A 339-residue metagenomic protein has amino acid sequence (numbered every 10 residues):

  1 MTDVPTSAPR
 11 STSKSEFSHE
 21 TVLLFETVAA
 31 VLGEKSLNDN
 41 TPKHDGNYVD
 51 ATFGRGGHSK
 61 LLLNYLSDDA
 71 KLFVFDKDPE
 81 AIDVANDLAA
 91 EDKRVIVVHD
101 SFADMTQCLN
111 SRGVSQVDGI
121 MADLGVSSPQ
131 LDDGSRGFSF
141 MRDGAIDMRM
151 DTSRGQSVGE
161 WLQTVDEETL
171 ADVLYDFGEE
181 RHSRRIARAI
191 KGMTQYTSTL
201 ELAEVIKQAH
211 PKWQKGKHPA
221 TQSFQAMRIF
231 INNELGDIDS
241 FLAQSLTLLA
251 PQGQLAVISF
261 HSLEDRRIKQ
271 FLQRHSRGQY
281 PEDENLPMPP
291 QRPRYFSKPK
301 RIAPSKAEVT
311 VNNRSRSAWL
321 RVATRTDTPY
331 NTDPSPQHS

Functional and structural regions predicted by a protein language model:
M1-S339: S-adenosyl-L-methionine-dependent methyltransferase catalytic core, i.e., the SAM/SAH-binding region
